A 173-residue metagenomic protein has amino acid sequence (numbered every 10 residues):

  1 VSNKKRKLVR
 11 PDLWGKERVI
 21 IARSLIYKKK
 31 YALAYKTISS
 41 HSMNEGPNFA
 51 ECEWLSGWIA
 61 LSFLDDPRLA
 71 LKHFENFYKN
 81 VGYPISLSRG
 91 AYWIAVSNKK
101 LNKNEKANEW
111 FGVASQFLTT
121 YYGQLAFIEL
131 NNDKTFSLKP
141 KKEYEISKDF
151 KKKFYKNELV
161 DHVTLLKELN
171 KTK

Functional and structural regions predicted by a protein language model:
V1-K173: Extracytoplasmic and endomembrane cell-envelope/extracellular-matrix remodeling and assembly machinery
